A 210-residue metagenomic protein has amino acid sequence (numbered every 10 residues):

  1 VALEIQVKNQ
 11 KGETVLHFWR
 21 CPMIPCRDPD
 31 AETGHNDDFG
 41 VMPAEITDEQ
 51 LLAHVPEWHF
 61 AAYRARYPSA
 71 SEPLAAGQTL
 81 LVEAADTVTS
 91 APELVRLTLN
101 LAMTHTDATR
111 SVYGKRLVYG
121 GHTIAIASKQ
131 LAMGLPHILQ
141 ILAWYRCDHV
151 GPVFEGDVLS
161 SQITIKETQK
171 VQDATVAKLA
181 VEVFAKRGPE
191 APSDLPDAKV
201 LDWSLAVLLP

Functional and structural regions predicted by a protein language model:
V1, T123-K166: Hydrophobic beta-strand-centered segment that forms part of the acyl-chain substrate-binding groove
V1-L52, E155, T164-P210: HotDog/MaoC-like acyl-thioester-processing domains
L3, Q78-L80, Y145, L179: Structural beta-strand/beta-sheet cores of well-ordered domains, especially the beta-sheet scaffolds that support
K8, Y67, R110, H137-Q140 (+1 more regions): Preference for short coil/turn "hinge" residues that link or interrupt alpha-helices
P25-G114, A174, A206: Non-catalytic linker/capping segments at the edges of enzyme domains
E72-L74, L139-I141, D173, D197: A generic structural signal for short, solvent-exposed coil/turn residues that cap or connect secondary-structure
L94-M103, T109-L139: Active-site helix/loop of acyl-thioester processing domains in fatty-acid/polyketide metabolism, spanning hotdog-fold
